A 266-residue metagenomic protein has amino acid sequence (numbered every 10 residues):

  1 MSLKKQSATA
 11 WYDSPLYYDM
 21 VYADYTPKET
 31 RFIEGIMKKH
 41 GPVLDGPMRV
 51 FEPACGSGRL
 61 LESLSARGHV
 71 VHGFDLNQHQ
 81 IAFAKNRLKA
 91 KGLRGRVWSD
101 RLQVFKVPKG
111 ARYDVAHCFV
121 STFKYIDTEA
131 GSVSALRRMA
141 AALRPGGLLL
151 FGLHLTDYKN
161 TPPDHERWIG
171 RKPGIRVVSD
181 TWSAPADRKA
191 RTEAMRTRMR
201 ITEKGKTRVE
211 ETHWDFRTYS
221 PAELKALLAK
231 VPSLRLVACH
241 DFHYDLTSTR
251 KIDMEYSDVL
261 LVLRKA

Functional and structural regions predicted by a protein language model:
M1-G46: Conserved class I S-adenosyl-L-methionine
G46-A54: Conserved class I S-adenosyl-L-methionine
R59-F105: Class I SAM-dependent methyltransferase SAM/SAH-binding core
V107-V115: A short acidic, Gly/Pro-enriched loop at the edge of an enzyme's catalytic core that lines a small-molecule cofactor
V133-P145: A short glycine-rich, Lys/Arg-flanked "PGG" loop and its adjoining helix->strand segment in the class I
G146-L153: Conserved beta-strand signature within the Rossmann-like core of class I S-adenosyl-L-methionine
L153-A226: SAM-dependent methyltransferase
R217-A266: C-terminal lobe and adjacent flexible extensions of AdoMet/dcAdoMet transferase-like proteins
